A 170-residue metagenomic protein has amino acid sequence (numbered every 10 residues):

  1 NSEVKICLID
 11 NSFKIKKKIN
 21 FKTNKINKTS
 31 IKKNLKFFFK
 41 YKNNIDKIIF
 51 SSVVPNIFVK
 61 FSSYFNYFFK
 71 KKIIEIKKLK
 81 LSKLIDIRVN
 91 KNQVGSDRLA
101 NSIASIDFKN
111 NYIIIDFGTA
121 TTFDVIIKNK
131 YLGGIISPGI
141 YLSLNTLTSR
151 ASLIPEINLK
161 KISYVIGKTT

Functional and structural regions predicted by a protein language model:
N1-K16, S105, N110-K130, L147: Gly/Thr-rich phosphate-binding beta-strand-loop-beta motif of the actin/hexokinase/Hsp70
N1-K80: N-terminal glycine/serine-rich phosphate-binding loop of ATP-dependent small-molecule kinases, especially carbohydrate
N20-T23, R88-N92, L132: Short glycine-enriched, charge-decorated loop/helix-capping segments at active-site entrances that position
K71-S82, T119, L153-S163: Acidic-glycine-rich active-site phosphate/pyrophosphate-binding loop
I73-K77, V94-S96, I113-D116: General beta-strand structural signal in soluble alpha/beta enzymes
L81, T119-T122, G139-L142: Short, catalytically relevant binding-site loops at active-site mouths
K83-Y112: Conserved phosphate-binding catalytic cores of ATP/NTP-utilizing and phosphoryl-transfer enzymes
V125, K130, G134-T170: Active-site rim beta-loop-alpha module in soluble metabolic enzymes
